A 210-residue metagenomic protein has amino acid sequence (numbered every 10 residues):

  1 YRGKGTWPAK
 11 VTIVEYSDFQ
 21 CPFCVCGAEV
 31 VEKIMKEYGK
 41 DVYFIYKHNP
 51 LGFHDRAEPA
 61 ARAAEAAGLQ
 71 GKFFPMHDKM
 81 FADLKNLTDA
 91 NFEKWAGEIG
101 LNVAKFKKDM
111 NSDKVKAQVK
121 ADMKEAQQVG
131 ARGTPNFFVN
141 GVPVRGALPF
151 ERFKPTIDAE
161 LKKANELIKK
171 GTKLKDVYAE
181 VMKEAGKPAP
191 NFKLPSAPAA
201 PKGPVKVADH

Functional and structural regions predicted by a protein language model:
Y1-A9, K206-D209: Short beta-strand-to-loop junctions in surface cap/lid or active-site-entrance loops
R2-K4, L87, V144, Y178: Short clusters of hydrophobic/aromatic residues that line enzyme substrate/ligand-binding pockets
A9-G97, N102, K107, V129 (+2 more regions): Structural alpha/beta surface segment adjacent to cysteine/selenocysteine redox centers across thiol/disulfide enzymes
K33, E93-H210: C-terminal cap of thioredoxin/glutaredoxin-like
